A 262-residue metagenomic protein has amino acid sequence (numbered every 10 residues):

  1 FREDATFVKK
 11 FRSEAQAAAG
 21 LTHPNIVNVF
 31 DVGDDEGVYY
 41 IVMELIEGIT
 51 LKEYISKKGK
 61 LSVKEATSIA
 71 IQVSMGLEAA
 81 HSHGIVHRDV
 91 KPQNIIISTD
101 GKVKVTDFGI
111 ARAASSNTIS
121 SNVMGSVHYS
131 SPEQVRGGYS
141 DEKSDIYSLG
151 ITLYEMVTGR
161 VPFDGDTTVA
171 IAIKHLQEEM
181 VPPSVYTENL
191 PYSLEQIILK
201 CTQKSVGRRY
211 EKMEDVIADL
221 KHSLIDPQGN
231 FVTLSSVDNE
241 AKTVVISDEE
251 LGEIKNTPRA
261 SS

Functional and structural regions predicted by a protein language model:
F1-G20: AlphaC helix of the eukaryotic protein kinase fold
V32: Activation-segment/catalytic-loop signature of the eukaryotic protein kinase fold
E36-T50, Y54: Conserved short submotifs of the Hanks-type protein kinase catalytic core that shape the nucleotide-binding pocket
I69-A70: Activation segment signature within eukaryotic-like protein kinase domains
V73-I85: Protein kinase catalytic-loop region centered on the HRD/HxD motif
H128-F231: C-terminal lobe helix-coil module of Hanks-type protein kinase domains
E211-A260: Juxtacatalytic C-terminal regulatory tail of Ser/Thr protein kinases
